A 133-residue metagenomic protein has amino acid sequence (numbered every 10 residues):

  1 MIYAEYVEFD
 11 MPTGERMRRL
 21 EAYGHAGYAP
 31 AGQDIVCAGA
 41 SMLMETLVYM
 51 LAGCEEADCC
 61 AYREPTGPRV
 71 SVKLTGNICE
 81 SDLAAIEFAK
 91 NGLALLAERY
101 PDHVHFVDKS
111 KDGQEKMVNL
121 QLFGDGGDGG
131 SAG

Functional and structural regions predicted by a protein language model:
M1-I35, V48-E115, G130-A132: N-terminal intrinsically disordered, cationic/polar leader segments that include organellar targeting peptides
A40-M42, T46-M50: Alpha-helical support elements that line or immediately flank enzyme active sites and cofactor-binding pockets
K116-G126: Short acidic, low-complexity intrinsically disordered linear motifs used for protein-protein interactions
